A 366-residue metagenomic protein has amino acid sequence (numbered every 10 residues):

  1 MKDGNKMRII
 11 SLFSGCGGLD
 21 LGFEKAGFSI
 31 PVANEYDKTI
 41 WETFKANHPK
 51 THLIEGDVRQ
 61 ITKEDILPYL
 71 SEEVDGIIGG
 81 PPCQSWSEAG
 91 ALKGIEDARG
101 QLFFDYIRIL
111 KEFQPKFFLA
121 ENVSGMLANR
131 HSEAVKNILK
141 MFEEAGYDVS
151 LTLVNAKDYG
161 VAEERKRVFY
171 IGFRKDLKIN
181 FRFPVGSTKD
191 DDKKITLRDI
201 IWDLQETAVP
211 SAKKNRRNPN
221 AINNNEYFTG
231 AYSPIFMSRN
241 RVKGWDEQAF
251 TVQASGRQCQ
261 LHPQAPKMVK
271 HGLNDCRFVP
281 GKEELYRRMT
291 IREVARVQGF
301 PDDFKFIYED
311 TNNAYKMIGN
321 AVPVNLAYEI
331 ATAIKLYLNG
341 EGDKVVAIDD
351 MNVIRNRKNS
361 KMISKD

Functional and structural regions predicted by a protein language model:
K2, E64-E73, C83-W245, A249: Class I S-adenosyl-L-methionine
N5-I9: Extreme N-terminal starter segment of soluble prokaryotic enzymes
F13-C16: Class I SAM-dependent methyltransferase "Motif I" SAM/SAH-binding loop
G22-S29, N47: A short, Lys/Arg-enriched amphipathic alpha-helix followed by its capping loop at the start of a domain
D37: Conserved SAM/SAH-binding beta-strand->alpha-helix loop
E42-P68: S-adenosyl-L-methionine
R216-D366: C-terminal target-recognition/interaction regions appended to catalytic cores
